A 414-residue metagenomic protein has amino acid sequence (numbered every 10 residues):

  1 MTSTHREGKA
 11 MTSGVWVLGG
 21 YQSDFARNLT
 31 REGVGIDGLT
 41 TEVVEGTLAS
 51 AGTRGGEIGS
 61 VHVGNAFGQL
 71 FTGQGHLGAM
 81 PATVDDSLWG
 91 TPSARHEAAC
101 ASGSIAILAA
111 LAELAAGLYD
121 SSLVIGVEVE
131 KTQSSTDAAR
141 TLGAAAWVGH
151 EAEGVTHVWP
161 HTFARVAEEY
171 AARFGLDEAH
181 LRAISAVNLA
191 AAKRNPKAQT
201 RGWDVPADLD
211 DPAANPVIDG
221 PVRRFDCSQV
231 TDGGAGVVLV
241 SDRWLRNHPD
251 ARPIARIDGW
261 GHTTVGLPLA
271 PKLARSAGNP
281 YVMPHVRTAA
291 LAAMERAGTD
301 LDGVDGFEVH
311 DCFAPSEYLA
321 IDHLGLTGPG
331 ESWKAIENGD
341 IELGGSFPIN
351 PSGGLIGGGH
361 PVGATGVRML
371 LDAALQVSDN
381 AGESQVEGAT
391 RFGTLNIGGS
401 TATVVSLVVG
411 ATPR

Functional and structural regions predicted by a protein language model:
T2-C100, A109, V166, Y170-E178 (+6 more regions): Conserved active-site "lid/cap" helical segment
T2-D37, G149-H150, A172-R173, A183-I184 (+7 more regions): Condensing-enzyme catalytic core mediating Claisen C-C bond formation in acyl metabolism
G33-T40, V44, Q74, G103-I107 (+10 more regions): Generic structural signal for well-ordered, non-membrane alpha-helical segments in soluble metabolic enzymes
G55-N65, P92-A98, S121-V127, A179-A186 (+5 more regions): Beta-strand segments within the central parallel beta-sheet cores of soluble alpha/beta enzyme folds
G68-H76, L267-L273, D311-W333, P361 (+1 more regions): Short glycine/threonine-rich loop-to-helix capping motif typified by GTGT followed within a few residues by an Asp-Pro
G68-S121, I125, V129-T162, G202-Q229 (+3 more regions): Conserved catalytic cysteine-centered active-site region of acyl-thioester-dependent Claisen-condensing enzymes
E97-E128, H161-R194, V237-W244, G358-A381: Active-site-proximal alpha-helical scaffold in enzymes
A270-P271, A277-E331, P348-N350, L371 (+1 more regions): C-terminal catalytic subdomain
